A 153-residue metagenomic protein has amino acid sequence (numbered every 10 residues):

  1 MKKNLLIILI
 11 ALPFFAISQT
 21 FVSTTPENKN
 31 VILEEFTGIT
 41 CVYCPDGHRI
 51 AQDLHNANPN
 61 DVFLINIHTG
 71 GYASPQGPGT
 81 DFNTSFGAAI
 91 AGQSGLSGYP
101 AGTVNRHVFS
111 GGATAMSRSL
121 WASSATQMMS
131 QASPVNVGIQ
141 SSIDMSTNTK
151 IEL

Functional and structural regions predicted by a protein language model:
M1-L153: Residue-level recognition of alpha-helix boundary/capping or hinge positions
